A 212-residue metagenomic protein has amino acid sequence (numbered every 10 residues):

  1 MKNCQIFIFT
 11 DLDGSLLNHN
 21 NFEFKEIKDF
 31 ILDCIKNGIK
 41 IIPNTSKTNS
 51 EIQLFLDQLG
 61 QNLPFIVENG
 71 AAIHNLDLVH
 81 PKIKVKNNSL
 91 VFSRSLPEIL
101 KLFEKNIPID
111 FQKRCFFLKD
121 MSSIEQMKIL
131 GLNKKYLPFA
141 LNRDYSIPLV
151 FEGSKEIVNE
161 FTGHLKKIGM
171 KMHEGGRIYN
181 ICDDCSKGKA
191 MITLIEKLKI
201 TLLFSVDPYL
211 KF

Functional and structural regions predicted by a protein language model:
N3-Q5, G38, N62, D144: A general structural motif
C4-N21: Asp-based phosphoryl-transfer active-site loop
I8-D11, L32-D33, K101-E104, F139-N142 (+1 more regions): A short alpha-helix capping/helix-coil boundary motif
I8-T10, F65-I66, F204-F212: Residue-level marker for buried hydrophobic side chains located in beta-strands that build the well-ordered beta-sheet
D13, T48, G153-S154: Short, glycine/serine-rich, charged loops/turns that create anion-binding and catalytic segments at active sites
F22-E26, D183-S186: Short secondary-structure boundary/capping elements
E23-K119: Active-site phosphate-binding/coordination module
I109-L210: Conserved acidic, metal-coordinating active-site core of Asp-based, Mg2+-dependent phosphoryl-transfer enzymes
